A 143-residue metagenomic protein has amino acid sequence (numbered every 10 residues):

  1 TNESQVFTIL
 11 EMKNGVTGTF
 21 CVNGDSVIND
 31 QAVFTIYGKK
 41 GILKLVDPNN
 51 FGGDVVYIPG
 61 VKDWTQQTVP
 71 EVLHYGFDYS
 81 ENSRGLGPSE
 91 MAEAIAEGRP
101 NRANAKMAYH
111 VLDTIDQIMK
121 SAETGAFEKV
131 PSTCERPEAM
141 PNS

Functional and structural regions predicted by a protein language model:
T1-G52, G85-N101, I115-I118, V130-S143: Contiguous beta-strand/loop segments that form the cofactor/metal-binding neighborhood of enzyme cores
F34, N50-Q66: Short polybasic amphipathic segments
T65-Y75, E128-V130: Generic detection of short hydrophobic beta-strand segments and adjacent strand-loop junctions
H74-N82: A short glycine-threonine-serine/GTX helix/turn-capping micro-motif
A122-F127: A short N-terminal helical cap/helix-turn-helix that marks the beginning of AMP-binding/adenylate-forming
